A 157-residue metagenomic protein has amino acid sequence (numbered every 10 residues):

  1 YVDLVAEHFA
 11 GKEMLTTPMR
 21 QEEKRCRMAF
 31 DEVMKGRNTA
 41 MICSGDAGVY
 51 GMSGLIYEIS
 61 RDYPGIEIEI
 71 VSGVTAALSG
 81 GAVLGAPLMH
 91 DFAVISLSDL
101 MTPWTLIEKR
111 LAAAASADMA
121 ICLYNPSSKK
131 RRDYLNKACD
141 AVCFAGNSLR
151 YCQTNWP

Functional and structural regions predicted by a protein language model:
Y1-I68, S79: Class I S-adenosyl-L-methionine
A6, M34, A112-A115, C143: Alpha-helix boundary recognition
F9-G11, I56-I59, G85, L111 (+1 more regions): Short, solvent-exposed amphipathic alpha-helical segments in soluble enzyme and RNA/protein-processing domains
R20-R25, A76, L100-T102, P157: A short acidic, often aromatic-flanked loop/helix-cap motif at beta-alpha or helix-coil junctions that lines enzyme
E22, V49, P103, K130-R131: Alpha-helix N-cap/loop-to-helix initiation residues
N38-T39, S116-P157: A contiguous loop/helix-start segment that scaffolds small-molecule binding in enzyme catalytic cores
M41-S44, V71-S72, I95-S98, L123-Y124 (+1 more regions): Short beta-strand segments
V49-A117: Class I SAM-dependent methyltransferase SAM-binding "motif I" and its flanking Rossmann-like core
